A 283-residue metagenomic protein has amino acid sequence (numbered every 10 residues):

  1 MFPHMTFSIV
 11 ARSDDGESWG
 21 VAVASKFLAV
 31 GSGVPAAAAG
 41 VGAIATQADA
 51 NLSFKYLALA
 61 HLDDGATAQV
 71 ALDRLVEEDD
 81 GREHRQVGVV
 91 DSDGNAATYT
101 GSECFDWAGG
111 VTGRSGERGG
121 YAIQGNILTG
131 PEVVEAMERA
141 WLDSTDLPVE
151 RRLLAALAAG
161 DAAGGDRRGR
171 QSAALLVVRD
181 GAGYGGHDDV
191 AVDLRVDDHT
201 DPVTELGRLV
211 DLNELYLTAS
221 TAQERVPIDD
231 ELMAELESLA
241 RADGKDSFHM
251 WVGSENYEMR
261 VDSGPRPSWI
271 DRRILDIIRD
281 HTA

Functional and structural regions predicted by a protein language model:
F2-V226: N-terminal nucleophile
G207, D211, L275, R279-T282: A short, amphipathic alpha-helical segment
S220-S263, I278-T282: A short amphipathic alpha-helical interaction element
P265-P267: Short, surface-exposed glycine/acidic/tryptophan-bearing loops
D271: Divalent-cation-assisted or electrostatically stabilized phosphate/pyrophosphate-binding catalytic cores
